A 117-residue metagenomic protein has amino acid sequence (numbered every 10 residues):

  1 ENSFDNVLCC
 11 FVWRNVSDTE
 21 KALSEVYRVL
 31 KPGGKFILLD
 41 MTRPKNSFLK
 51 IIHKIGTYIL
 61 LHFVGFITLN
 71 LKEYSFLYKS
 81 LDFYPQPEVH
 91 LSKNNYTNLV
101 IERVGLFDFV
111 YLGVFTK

Functional and structural regions predicted by a protein language model:
E1-V7: A short acidic, Gly/Pro-enriched loop at the edge of an enzyme's catalytic core that lines a small-molecule cofactor
F4, Y96-T97: Conserved hydrophobic/aromatic "anchor" residues that stabilize well-ordered secondary structure elements
L8, I37: Conserved Rossmann-like nucleotide-binding pocket used by diverse enzymes that bind dinucleotide cofactors
F11-V12: Short catalytic micro-motifs in class I SAM-dependent methyltransferases
E20-K35: A short glycine-rich, Lys/Arg-flanked "PGG" loop and its adjoining helix->strand segment in the class I
L39-K93, E102-R103, Y111: C-terminal alpha-helical "lid/dimerization" subdomain adjacent to the S-adenosyl-L-methionine
F115-K117: C-terminal beta-strand of the catalytic ATP-binding
